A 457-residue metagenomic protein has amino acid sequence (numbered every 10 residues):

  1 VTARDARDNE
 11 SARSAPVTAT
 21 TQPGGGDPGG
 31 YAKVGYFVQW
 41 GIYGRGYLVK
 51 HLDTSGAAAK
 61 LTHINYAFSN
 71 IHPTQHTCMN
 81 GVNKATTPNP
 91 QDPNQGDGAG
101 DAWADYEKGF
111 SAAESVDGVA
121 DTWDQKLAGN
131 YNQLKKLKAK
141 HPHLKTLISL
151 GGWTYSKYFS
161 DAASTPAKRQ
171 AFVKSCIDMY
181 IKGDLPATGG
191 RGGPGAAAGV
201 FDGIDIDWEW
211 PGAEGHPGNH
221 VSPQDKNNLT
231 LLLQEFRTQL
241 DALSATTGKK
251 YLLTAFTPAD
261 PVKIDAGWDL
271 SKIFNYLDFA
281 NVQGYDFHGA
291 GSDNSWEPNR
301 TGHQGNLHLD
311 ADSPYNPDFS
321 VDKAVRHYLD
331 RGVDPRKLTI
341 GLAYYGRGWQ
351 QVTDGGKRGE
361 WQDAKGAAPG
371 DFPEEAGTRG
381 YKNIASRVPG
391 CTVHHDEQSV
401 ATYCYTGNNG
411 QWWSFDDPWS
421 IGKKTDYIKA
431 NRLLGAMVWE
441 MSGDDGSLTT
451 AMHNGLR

Functional and structural regions predicted by a protein language model:
D5-G24: Extracellular fibronectin type III
G25-G189: Glycan-recognition patch characteristic of GH18 chitinases/ENGases and related GlcNAc/peptidoglycan-binding proteins
G41-I42, R379-R457: Extracellular low-complexity, Gly/Ser/Thr-rich intrinsically disordered linkers and protease-sensitive activation/hinge
G44-R45, M79-Q95, A104-D105, E114 (+1 more regions): Substrate-binding surface in catalytic domains of secreted glycosidases
I64, I148, I206, F236 (+4 more regions): Conserved, mostly hydrophobic/aromatic
Y131-K135, V173, I177, K226-R237 (+4 more regions): Generic structural signal for well-ordered alpha-helices, preferentially at hydrophobic/aromatic core positions
K138, T165-D205, L232-L240, D265-F279: An active-site-proximal structural segment forming one wall of the substrate-binding cleft that immediately precedes
